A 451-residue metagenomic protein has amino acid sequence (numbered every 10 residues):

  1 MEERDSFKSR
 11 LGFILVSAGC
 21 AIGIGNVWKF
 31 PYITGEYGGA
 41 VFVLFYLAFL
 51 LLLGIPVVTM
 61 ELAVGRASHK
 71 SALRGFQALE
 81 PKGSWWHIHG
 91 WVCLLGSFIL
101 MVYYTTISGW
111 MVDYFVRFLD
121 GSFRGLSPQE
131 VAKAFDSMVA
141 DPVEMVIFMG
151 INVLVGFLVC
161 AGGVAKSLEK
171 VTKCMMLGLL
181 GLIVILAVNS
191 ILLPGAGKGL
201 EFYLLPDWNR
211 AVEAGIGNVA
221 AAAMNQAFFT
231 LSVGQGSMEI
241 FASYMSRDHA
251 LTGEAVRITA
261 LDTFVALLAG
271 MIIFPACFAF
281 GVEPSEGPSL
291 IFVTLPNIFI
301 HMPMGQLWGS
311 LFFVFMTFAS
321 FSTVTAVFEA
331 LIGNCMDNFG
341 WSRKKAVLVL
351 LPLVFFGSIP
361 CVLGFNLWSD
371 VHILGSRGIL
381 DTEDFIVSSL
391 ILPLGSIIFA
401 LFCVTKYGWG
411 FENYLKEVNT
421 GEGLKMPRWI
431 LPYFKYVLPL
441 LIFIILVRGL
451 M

Functional and structural regions predicted by a protein language model:
M1-W28, V57-L62, R66-I88, S246-A250 (+1 more regions): Membrane-interface "cap" regions at the ends of multi-pass membrane proteins
E2, S108-A140, S243-D248, G253-V265 (+5 more regions): Helix-loop-helix connectors at the membrane interface of multi-pass transporters/channels
E2-F7, E169, K173-F321, K345-A346 (+1 more regions): Membrane-embedded translocation segments of transport machinery
E2-S6, I33-Y37, A67-V92, T105-A165 (+5 more regions): Inter-helical loop and helix-membrane interface segments of multi-pass membrane transporters/permeases
S6-S17, F42-F45, S84-F98, I147-N152 (+6 more regions): Select transmembrane alpha-helical segments in multipass membrane proteins
G12-F49, G236-A242, T252-V256, A260-L261 (+1 more regions): Transmembrane helix-boundary motif of multi-pass solute transporters/channels
S320-A326, V347-F365, D381-L415: Hydrophobic alpha-helical segments of multi-pass membrane transport proteins
I373, R377-L401, G423-M451: A generic transmembrane alpha-helix motif of multi-pass inner-membrane proteins
